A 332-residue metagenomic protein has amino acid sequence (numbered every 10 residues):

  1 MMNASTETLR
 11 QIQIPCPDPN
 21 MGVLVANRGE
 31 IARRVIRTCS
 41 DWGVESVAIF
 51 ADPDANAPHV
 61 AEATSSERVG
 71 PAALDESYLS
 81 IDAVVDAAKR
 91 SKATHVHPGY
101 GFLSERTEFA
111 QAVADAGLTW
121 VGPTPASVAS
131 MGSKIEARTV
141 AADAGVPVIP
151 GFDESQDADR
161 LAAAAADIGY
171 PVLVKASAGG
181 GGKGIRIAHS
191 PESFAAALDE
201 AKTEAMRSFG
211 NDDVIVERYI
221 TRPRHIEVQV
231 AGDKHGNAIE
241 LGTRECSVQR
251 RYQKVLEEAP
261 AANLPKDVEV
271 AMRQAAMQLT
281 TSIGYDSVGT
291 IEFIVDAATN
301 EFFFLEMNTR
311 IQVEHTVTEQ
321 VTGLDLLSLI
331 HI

Functional and structural regions predicted by a protein language model:
M2-I291, V295-H315, V321: N-terminal beta-alpha lobe that positions the nucleotide/phosphoryl donor in ATP/NTP-coupled carboxylate activation
D325-L327: Polar, glycine-rich mid-to-C-terminal structural blocks that act as macromolecule-binding/assembly scaffolds
I330-I332: Conserved small/polar residues in nucleotide/adenosyl-binding loops
